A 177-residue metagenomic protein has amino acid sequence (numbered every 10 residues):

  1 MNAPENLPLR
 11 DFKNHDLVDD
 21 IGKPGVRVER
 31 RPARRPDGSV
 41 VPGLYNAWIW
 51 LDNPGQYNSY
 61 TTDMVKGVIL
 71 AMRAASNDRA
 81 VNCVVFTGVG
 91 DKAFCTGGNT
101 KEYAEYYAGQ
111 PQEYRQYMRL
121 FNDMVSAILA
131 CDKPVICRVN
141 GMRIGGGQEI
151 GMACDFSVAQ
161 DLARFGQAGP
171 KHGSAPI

Functional and structural regions predicted by a protein language model:
M1-V89, Q112, S126: Conserved CoA-thioester-binding segment of acyl-CoA-metabolizing enzymes
L9, H15-V18, G88-M124, R143 (+1 more regions): Glycine- (often His-adjacent) and acidic-residue-rich active-site loop that binds/positions the CoA thioester
N46, Y107, L162: Ligand-binding pocket scaffold of soluble enzyme catalytic domains
I49, F86, N99, I150-G151: Hydrophobic/aromatic residues within transmembrane alpha-helices of multi-pass small-molecule transporters
M64-V68, Y117-L120, I150: Hydrophobic alpha-helical membrane-association signature
M124, I128-A130, R138, I144-I177: CoA-thioester-processing core
